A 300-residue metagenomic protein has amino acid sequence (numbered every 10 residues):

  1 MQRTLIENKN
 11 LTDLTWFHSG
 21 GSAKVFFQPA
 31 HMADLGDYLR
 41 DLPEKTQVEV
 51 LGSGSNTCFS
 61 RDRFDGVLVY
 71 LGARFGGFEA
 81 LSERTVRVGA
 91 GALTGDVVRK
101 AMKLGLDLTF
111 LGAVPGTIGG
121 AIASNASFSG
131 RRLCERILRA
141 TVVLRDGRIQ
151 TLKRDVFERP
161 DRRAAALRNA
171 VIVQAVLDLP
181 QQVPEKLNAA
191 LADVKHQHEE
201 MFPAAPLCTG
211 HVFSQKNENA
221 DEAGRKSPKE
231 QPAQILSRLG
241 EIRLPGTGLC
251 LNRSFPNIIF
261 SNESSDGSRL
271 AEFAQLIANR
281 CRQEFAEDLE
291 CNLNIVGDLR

Functional and structural regions predicted by a protein language model:
M1-S124, F128: Anion-binding (especially nucleotide phosphate/pyrophosphate-binding) glycine-rich loop and adjoining beta-alpha core
I6-E7, D13, T57, V143-E272 (+2 more regions): Phosphate/pyrophosphate- and phosphate-bearing ligand-binding catalytic cores of soluble enzymes
A23, D65, L138, V171-V173 (+1 more regions): A generic structural signal for short beta-strands and their flanking turns/coil linkers
D41-E44, A192, L276: Short, solvent-exposed amphipathic alpha-helical segments in soluble enzyme and RNA/protein-processing domains
E44, L51-S53, R136, P206-L207 (+1 more regions): Short, basic and Ser/Thr-rich N-terminal targeting/leader segments
T57, V98-R99, T109-G112, N125-R132 (+3 more regions): A generic local secondary-structure boundary/capping motif
G76-E79, L138-V142: Short polybasic amphipathic segments
G119-L133, Q150, L179: Core subunits and conserved enzymes of cellular information-processing and envelope-translocation systems across
